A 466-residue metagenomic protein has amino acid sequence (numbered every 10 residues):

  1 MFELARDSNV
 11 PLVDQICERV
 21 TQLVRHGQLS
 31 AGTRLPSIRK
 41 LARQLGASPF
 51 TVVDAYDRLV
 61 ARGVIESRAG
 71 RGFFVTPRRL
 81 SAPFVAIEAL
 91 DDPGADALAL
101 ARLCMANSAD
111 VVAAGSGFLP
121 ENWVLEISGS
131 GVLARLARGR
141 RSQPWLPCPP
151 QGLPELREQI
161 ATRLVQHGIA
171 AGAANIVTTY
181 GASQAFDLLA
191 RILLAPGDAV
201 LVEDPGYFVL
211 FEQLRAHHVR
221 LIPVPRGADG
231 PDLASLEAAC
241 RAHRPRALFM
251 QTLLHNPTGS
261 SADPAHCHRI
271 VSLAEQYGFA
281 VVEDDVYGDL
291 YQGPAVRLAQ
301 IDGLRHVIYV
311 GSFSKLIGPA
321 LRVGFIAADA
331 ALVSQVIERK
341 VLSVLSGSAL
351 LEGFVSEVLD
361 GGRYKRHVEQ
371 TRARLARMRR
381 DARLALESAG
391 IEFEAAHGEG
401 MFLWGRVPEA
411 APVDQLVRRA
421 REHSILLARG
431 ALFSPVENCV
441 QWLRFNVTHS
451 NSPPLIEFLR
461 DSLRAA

Functional and structural regions predicted by a protein language model:
M1-R135, V341-G347, E369, D381 (+5 more regions): N-terminal basic, amphipathic alpha-helical segments
T76, D329-A330, D360, R406-P408 (+1 more regions): Residue-level recognition of strand-loop junctions within catalytic nucleotide-signaling folds
R138, Q143-Y277, D289-L304: Conserved core of the PLP fold type I
V202, P223, V281-E283, V355 (+1 more regions): Hydrophobic residues in well-ordered beta-strands that form the structural core
G303-A373: Conserved core segment of the aminotransferase class I/II
A373-R383, F393-R406: Conserved glycine-rich beta-strand-loop-beta hairpin in the small C-terminal domain of fold type I
E422-R444: Conserved PLP cofactor-binding pocket of PLP-dependent enzymes
